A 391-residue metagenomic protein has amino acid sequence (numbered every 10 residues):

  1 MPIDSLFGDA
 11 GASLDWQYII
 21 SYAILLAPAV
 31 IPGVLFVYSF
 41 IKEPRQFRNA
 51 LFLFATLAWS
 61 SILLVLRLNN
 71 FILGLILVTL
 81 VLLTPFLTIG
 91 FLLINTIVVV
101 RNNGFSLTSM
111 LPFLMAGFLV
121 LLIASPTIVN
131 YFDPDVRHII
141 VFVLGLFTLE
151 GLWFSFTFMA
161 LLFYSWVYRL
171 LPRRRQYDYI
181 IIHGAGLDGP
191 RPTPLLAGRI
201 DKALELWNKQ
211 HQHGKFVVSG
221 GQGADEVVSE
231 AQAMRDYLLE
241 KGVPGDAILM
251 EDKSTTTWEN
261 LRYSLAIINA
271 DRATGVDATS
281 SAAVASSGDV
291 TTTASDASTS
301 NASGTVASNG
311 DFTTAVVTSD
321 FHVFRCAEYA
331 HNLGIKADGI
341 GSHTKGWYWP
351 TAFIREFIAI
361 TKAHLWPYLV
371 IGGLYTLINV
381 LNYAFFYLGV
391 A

Functional and structural regions predicted by a protein language model:
M1-R174, D271-V276, N309-F312, V317-A391: Extended hydrophobic blocks
L6-G8, I140-V141, T148, F156 (+4 more regions): A structural signal for short, hydrophobic/glycine-enriched beta-strand patches
T279, A283-T293, A297-S308: Long, intrinsically disordered low-complexity tandem-repeat segments
